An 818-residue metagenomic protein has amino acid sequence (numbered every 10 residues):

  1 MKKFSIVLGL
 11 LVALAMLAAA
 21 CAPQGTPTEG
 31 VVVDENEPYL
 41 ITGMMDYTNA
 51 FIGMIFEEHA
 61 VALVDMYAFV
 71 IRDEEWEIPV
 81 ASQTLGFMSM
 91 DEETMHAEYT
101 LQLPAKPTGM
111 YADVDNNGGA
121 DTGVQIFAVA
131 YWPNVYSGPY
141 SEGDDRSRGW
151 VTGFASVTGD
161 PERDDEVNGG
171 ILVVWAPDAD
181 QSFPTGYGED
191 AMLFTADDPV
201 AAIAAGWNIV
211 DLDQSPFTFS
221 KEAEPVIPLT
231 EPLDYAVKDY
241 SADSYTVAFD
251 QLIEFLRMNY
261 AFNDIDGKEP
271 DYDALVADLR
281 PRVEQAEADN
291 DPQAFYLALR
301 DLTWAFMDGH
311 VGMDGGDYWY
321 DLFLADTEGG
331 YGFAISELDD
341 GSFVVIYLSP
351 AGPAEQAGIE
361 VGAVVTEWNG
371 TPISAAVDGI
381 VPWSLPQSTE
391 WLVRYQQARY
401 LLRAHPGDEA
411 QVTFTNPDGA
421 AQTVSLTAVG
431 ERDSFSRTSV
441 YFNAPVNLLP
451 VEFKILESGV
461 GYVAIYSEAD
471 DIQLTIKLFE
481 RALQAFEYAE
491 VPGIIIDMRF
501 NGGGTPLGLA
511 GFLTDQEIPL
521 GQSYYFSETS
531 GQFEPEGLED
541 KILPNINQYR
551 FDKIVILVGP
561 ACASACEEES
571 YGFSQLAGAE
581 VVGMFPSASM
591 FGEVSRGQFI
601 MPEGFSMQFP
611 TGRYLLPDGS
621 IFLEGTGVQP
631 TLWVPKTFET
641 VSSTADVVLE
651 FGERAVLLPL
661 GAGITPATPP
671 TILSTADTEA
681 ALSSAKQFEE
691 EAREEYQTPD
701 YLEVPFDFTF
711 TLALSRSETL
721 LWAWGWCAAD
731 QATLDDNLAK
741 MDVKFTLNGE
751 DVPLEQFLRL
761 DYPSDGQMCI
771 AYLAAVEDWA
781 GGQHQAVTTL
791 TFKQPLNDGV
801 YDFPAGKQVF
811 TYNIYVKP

Functional and structural regions predicted by a protein language model:
A18-A20: C-terminal motif of bacterial Sec signal peptides marking the signal peptidase cleavage site
G25-G493, F500-G502, L507-G511, P519 (+2 more regions): Flexible, low-complexity junctional segments that flank or bridge functional domains
F323, G502-L557, A561, F591-G597 (+4 more regions): Gly/Ser/Thr-rich loop/hinge elements
V365-W368, A729-F757: Extended low-complexity, serine/threonine- and proline-enriched intrinsically disordered segments
W391-Q396, P763-L773: Aromatic sugar-binding surface patches on proteins that engage polysaccharides or sugar-phosphate polymers
D408, A775, A780-V787, G799: A glycine-anchored, Pro-Gly-centered beta-turn/N-cap motif
E690-K740: Contiguous beta-strand segments within globular domains
T791-V800: Short acidic/polar inter-strand loop motif in beta-rich domains
